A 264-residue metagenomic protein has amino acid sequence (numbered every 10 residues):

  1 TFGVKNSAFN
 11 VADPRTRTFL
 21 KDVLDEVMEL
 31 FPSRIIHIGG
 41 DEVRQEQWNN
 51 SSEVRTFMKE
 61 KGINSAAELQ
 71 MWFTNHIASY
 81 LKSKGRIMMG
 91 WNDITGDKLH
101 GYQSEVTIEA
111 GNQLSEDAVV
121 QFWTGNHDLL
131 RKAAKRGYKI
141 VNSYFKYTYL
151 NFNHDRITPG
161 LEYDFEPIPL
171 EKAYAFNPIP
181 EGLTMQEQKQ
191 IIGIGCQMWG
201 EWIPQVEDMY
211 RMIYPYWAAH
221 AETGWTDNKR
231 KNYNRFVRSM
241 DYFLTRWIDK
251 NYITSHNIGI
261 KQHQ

Functional and structural regions predicted by a protein language model:
T1-T18, E46-M71: Aromatic- and acidic-residue-enriched carbohydrate-binding clefts of CAZyme catalytic domains
S7-G39: An active-site-proximal structural segment forming one wall of the substrate-binding cleft that immediately precedes
L20, I38, L81, V120 (+1 more regions): Conserved, mostly hydrophobic/aromatic
L20-M28, T74-A78, L130: Generic structural signal for well-ordered alpha-helices, preferentially at hydrophobic/aromatic core positions
E29-P32, K82-S83, E222, I248: Sec-exported extracytoplasmic/periplasmic mature domains
I36-E46, W91, W199-G200: Short acidic/histidine-rich active-site segments
A78, K82, A134-K135: Anion (oxyanion) recognition and catalysis
M88-D93, K98-Q264: Flexible, acidic glycine-rich loops studded with aromatic residues
